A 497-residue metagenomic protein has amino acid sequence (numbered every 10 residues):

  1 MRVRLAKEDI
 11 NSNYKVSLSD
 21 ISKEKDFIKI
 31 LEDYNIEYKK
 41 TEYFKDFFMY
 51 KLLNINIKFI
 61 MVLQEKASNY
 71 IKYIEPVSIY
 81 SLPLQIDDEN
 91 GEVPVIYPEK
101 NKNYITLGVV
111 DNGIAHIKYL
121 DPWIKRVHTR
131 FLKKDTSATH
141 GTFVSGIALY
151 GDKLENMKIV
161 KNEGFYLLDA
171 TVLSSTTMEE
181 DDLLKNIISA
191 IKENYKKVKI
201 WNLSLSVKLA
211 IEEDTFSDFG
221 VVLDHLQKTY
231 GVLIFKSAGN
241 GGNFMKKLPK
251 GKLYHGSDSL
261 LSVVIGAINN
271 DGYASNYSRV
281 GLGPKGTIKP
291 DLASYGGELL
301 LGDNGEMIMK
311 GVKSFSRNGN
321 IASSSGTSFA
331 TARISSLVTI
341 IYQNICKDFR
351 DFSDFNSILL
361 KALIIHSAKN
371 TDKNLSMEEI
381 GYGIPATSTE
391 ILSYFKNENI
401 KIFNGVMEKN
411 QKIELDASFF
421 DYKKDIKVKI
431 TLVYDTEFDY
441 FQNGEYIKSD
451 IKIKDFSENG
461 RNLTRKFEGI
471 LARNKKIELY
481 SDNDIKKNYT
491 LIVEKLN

Functional and structural regions predicted by a protein language model:
M1-Y97: Autoinhibitory propeptides
S17, K25, L31, K134-T215: Subtilisin-like peptidase catalytic core
F47, V172-S257, I321-S325, F329-A330: Substrate-binding/access-modulating region of protease and related hydrolase catalytic domains
V93-L132, I147, L292: Acidic-leg catalytic submotif of subtilisin-like serine proteases
I105-L107, D111-Y119, K252-S335: Extracellular S/T/G-rich loop segment that most often corresponds to the catalytic His/Ser-adjacent loop
I345-N374: An often Trp-containing, charged/polar helix-loop segment at the C-terminal end of enzyme catalytic cores
E378-N459: Secreted peptidase-domain scaffold signal
Y446-D455, F467-N497: C-terminal edge strands of extracellular/lumenal beta-sandwich accessory domains
